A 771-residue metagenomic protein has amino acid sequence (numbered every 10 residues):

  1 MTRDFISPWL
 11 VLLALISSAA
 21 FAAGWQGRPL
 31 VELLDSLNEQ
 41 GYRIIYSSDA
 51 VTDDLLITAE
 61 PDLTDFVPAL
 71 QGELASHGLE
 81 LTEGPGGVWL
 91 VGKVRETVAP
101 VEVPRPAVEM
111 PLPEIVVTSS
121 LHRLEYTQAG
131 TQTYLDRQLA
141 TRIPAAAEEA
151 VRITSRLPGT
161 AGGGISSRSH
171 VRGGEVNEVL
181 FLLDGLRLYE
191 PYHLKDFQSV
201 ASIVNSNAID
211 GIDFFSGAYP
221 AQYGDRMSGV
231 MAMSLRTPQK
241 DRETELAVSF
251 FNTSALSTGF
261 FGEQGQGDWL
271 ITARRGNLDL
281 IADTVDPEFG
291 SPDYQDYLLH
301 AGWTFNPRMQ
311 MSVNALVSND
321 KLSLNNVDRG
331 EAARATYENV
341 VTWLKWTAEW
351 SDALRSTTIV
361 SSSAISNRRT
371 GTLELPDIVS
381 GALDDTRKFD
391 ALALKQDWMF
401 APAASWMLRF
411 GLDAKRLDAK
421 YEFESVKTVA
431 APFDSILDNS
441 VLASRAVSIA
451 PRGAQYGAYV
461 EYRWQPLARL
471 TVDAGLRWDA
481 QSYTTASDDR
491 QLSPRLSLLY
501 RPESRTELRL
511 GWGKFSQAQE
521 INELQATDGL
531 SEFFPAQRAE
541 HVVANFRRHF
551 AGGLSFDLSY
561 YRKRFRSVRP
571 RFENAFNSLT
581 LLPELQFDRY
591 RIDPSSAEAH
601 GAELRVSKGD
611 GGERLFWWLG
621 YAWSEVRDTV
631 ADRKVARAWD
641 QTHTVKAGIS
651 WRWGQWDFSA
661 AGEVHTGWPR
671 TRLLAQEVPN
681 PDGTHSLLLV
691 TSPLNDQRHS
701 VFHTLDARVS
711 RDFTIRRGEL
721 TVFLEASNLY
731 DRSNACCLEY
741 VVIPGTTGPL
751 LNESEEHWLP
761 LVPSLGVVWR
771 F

Functional and structural regions predicted by a protein language model:
F21-A99: N-terminal export/assembly leaders
L34, Q40, G92-I143, V176-E178 (+2 more regions): Short, acidic, small-residue-rich periplasmic hinge/interaction motif at the N-terminus of Gram-negative outer-membrane
Y126-E149, G162-N207, F215-V230, Q239-R242: Flexible, glycine/serine/threonine-rich loop segments and coil->beta-strand junctions that form periplasmic-facing
E245, F250-R275, P287-K321, R334-S362 (+2 more regions): Transmembrane beta-barrel wall of Gram-negative outer-membrane proteins
T357-S361, R368, R501, L508-R509 (+4 more regions): Membrane-embedded beta-barrel scaffold of Gram-negative outer-membrane proteins
S361, F389, M399-M407, D413 (+4 more regions): Structural signature of Gram-negative outer-membrane beta-barrels, strongest in the C-terminal barrel of TonB-dependent
R469, R562-R564, Q586-L674: Gram-negative outer-membrane beta-barrel transporters
G611, E663-H685, S700-T704, S710-F771: C-terminal beta-signal and adjacent terminal beta-strands/loops of Gram-negative outer-membrane beta-barrel proteins
